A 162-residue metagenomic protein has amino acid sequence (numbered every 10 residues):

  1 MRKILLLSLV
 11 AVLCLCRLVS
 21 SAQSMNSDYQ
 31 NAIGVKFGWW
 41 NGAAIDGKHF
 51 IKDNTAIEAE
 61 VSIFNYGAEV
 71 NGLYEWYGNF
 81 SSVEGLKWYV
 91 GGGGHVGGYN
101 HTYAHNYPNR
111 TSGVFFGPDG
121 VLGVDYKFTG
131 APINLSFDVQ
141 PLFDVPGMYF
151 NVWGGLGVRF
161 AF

Functional and structural regions predicted by a protein language model:
M1-S27: Cleavable N-terminal export/targeting peptides
L15, N26-D28, K48-F50, S81: Generic structural signal for beta-strand residues in well-ordered domains
Y29-N31, W39-A43, Y66-V70, L86 (+2 more regions): Residues that define the transmembrane beta-barrel architecture of outer-membrane proteins
A32, N106-R110, L142-V145: Extracellular loop and loop/strand-boundary signature of outer-membrane beta-barrel proteins
A32-A56: N-terminal targeting signals for Sec/Tat export/insertion, comprising classic cleavable signal peptides
K36-W40, G91-H101, V121, Q140-D144 (+1 more regions): Short glycine-rich beta-strand segments
H49-F137: Gram-negative (and chloroplast) outer-membrane scaffold detector with strong preference for beta-barrel transmembrane
T129-F162: Predominantly the C-terminal beta-signal and adjacent terminal strand-loop region of outer-membrane beta-barrel
